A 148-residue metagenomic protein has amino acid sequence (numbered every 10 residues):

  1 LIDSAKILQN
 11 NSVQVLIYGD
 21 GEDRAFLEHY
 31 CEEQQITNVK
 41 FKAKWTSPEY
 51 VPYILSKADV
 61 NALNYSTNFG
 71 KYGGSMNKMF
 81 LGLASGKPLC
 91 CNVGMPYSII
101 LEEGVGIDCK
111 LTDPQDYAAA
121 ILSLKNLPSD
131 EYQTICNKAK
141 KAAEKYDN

Functional and structural regions predicted by a protein language model:
L1-S12, E32: Short hydrophobic signal-anchor/transmembrane segments that target glycosyltransferases and glycosylation machinery
S12, G86-K87: Glycine-centered short loops/turns at secondary-structure junctions
S12, L16-Y18, A25-Y53: Nucleotide-activated donor-binding/catalytic signature segment of Leloir-type glycosyltransferases, i.e., the conserved
S12, S98-S123: Change "using UDP/GDP/dTDP sugars" to "using nucleotide sugars
R24, W45-E49, M76, P114 (+1 more regions): Structural motif corresponding to alpha-helix initiation and N-cap regions
W45-I54, N61-L83, C90-I99: Nucleotide-sugar-dependent
T112, S129-N148: A charged, aromatic-enriched C-terminal amphipathic alpha-helix characteristic of glycosyltransferases across folds
